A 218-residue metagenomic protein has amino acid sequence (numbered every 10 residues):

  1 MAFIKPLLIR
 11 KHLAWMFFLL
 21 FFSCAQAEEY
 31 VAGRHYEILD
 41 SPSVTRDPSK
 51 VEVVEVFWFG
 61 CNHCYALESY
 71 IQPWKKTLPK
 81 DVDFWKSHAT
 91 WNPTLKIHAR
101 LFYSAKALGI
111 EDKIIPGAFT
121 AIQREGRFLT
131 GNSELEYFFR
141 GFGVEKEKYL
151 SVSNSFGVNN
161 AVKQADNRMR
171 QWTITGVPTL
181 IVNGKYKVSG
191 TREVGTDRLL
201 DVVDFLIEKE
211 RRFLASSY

Functional and structural regions predicted by a protein language model:
A2-P93, R170-Q171, F205-Y218: Extracytoplasmic thiol/disulfide redox context detector
I9, G131, N154-S155: Polar helix-capping/helix-linker motif
F59-H63, T90-T94, T120-E125, G157-V158 (+1 more regions): Solvent-exposed loop/turn segments at secondary-structure junctions within structured extracellular/periplasmic domains
Y65-E68, L95-A99, E193-T196: Conserved strand-to-helix beginnings and helix N-cap segments that scaffold or border functional pockets
A66, Q72, K76-P79, K106-I110 (+6 more regions): Sec-exported extracytoplasmic/periplasmic mature domains
E68-K75, H98-F102, I115, N132 (+4 more regions): Extracytoplasmic/secreted envelope proteins and their assembly/folding machinery, especially bacterial periplasmic
P79-L108, D112-R140: Structural microenvironment flanking redox-active thiols in thiol-disulfide oxidoreductases
G141-Y218: C-terminal cap of thioredoxin/glutaredoxin-like
